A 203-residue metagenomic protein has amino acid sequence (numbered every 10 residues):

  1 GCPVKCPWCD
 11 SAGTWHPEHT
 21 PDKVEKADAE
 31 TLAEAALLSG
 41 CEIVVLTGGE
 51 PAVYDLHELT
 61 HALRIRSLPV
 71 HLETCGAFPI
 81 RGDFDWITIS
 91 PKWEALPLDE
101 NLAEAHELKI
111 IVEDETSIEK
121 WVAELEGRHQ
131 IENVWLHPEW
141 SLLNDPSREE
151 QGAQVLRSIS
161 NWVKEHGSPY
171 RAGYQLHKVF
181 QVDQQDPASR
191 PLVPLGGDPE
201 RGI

Functional and structural regions predicted by a protein language model:
G1-D22, L38, K178-I203: N-terminal [4Fe-4S]-dependent radical SAM core
P3-F84: Conserved Radical SAM active-site core
A33, A52-G202: Conserved AdoMet/S-adenosylmethionine-binding subsite of the radical SAM
